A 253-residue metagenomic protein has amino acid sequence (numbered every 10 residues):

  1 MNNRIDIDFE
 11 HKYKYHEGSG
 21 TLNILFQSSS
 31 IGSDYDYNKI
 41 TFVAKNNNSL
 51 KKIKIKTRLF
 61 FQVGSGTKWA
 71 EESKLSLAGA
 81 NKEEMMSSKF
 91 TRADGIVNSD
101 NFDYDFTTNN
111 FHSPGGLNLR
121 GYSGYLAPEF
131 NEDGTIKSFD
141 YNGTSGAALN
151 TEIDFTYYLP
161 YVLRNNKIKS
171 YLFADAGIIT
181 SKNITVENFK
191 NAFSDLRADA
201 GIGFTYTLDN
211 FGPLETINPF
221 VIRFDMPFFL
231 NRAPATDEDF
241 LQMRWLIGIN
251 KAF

Functional and structural regions predicted by a protein language model:
N2-L163, T180-K182, G248-A252: C-terminal outer-membrane beta-barrel translocator/porin domains of Gram-negative envelope proteins and their
G20-I24, T57-L59, T151, S170-A174 (+3 more regions): Membrane-embedded beta-strand positions of outer-membrane beta-barrel proteins
S49-I53, D209-T216: Secondary-structure transition/capping motifs at alpha-helix termini and the adjoining loop/turn into the next element
K68, G177-D199, Y206-D209: Outer-membrane beta-barrel transmembrane domain signature
T135-G143, I184-L196, T236: Short, contiguous acidic/charged loop-to-helix segments that flank catalytic cores in large enzymes
L159-K169, T180-I184, G212-I217: Extended hydrophobic-aromatic, low-complexity segments
K190-A192, F211-T216, P234-D239: Short proline/glycine-enriched turn/loop segments at secondary-structure junctions
G201-I202, L241-F253: Outer-membrane beta-barrel "beta-signal"
